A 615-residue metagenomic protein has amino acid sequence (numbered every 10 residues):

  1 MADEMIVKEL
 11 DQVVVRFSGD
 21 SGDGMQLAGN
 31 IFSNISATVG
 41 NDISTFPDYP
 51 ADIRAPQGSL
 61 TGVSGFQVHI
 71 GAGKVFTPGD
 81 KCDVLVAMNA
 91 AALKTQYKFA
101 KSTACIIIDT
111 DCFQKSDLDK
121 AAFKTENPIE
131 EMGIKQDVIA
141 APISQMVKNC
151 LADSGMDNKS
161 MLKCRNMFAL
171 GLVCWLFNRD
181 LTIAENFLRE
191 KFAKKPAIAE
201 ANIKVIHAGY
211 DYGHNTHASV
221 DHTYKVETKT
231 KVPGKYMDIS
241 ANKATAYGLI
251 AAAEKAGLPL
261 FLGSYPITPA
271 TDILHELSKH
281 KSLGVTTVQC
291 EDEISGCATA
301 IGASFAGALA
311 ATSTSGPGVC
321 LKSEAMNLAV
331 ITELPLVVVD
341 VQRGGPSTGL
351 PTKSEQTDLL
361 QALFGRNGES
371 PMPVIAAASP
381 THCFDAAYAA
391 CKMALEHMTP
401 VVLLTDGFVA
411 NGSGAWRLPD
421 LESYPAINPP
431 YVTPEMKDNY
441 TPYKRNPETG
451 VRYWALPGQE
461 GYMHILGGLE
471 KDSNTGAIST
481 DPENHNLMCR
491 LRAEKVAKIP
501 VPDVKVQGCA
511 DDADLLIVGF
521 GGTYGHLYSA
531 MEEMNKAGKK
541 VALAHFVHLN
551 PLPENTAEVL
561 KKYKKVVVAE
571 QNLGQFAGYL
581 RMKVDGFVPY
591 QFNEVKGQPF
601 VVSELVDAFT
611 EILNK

Functional and structural regions predicted by a protein language model:
M1-A256: Active-site cofactor/cluster-binding pocket
Q12, A51-D52, N149-L151, A218-G234 (+6 more regions): Gly-rich Lys/Arg/Thr-decorated short loops/hinges at beta-loop-alpha junctions or inter-strand turns that position
Q12-A100, T268-F364, P373-L395, K536: Thiamine diphosphate
V13-D20, A169-G171, L260-G263, A310-S313 (+4 more regions): Short glycine-rich or small-residue beta-strand-to-loop segments that form or flank ligand, phosphate, metal/Fe-S
Y49-P50, V205, V226-T230, Y265-P269 (+5 more regions): A glycine-rich phosphate-binding loop feature that marks nucleotide/adenosyl-phosphate handling sites
P50-R54, F113-D117, M146, I294-G296 (+6 more regions): Short gly/pro/ser/thr-enriched loop/turn and capping motifs at secondary-structure boundaries
G79, I134-S144, K353-V402, D406 (+2 more regions): Conserved thiamine diphosphate
I239-G248, A256, C391, L395-K615: Flexible, low-complexity linker and terminal segments
